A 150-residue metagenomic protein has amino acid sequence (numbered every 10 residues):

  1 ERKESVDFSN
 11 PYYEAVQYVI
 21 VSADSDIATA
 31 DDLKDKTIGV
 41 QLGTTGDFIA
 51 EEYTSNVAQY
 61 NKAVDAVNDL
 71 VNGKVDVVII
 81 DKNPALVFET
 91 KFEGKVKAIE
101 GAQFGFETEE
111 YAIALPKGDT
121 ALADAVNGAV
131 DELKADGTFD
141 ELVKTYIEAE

Functional and structural regions predicted by a protein language model:
E1-D32, K97, Q103-G105: Acidic, polar ligand-binding/catalytic clefts
E1-S5, D76-E107: A ligand-binding cleft/hinge motif common to bilobed small-molecule-binding domains
K3-S5, I49-A50, V67-K74, E109: Short, charged, surface-exposed secondary-structure boundary motifs
E14-V67, K82-V87, T120: Bilobed "Venus flytrap"/periplasmic-binding protein-like clamshell domains and structurally analogous long
Y18-I27, T108-A129: A bilobed periplasmic-binding-protein/Venus flytrap-type ligand-binding module shared by bacterial periplasmic
L33, L70-V71, I113, V126: Hydrophobic residues within well-ordered alpha-helices
T37, G73-K74, G137: Conserved functional loop/turn residues at catalytic and ligand-binding sites
T45-N61, D65, V96-Q103, D124-E150: Ligand-binding clefts/hinges and TM-proximal coupling segments of bilobed small-molecule sensing domains
